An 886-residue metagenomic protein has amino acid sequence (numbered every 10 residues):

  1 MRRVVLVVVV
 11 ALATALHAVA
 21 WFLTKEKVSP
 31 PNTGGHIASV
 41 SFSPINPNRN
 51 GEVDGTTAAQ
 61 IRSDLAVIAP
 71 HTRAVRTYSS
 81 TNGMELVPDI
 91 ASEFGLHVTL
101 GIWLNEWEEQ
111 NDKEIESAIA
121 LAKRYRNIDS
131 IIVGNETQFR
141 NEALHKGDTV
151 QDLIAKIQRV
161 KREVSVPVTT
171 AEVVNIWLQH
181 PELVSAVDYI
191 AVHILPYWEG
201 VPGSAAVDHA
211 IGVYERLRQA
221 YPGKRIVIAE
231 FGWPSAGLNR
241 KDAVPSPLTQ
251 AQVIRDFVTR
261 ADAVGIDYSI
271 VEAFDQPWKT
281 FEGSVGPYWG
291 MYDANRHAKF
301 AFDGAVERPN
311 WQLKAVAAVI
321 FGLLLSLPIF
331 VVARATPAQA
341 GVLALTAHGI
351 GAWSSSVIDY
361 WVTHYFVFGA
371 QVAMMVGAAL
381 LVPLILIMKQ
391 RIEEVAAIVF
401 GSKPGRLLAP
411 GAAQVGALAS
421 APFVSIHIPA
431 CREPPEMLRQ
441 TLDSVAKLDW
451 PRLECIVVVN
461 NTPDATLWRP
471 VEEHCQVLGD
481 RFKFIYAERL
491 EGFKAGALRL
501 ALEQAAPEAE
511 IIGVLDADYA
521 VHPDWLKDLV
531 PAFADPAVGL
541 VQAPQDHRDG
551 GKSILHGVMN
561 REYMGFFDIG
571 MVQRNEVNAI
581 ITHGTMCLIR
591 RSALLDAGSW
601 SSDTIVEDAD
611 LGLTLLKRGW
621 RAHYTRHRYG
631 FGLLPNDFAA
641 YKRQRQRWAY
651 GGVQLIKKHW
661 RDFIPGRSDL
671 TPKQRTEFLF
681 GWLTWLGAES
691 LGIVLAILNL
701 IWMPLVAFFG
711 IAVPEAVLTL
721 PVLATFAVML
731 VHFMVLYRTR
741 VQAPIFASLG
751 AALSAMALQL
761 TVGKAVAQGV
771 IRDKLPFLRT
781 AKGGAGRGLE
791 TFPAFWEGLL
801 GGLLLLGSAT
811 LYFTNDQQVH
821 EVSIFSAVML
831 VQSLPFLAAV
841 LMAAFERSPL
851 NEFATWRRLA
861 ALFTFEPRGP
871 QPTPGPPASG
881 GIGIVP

Functional and structural regions predicted by a protein language model:
P31, I45-P47, G51-V53, N239-T249 (+1 more regions): Aromatic-rich peripheral "rim/lid" segments of glycoside hydrolase catalytic domains that contact and position glycan
F94, L100, D129, N135 (+2 more regions): Aromatic- and acid-rich polysaccharide-binding/catalytic face of secreted or lumenal carbohydrate-active enzymes
A338-L386, T684-P776, E790-E866: Membrane-embedded multi-pass helical conduit in multi-pass membrane proteins, especially envelope-biosynthetic
G341-L345, D359-Q440: N-proximal low-complexity "stem/linker" segments adjacent to membrane-targeting elements
A397, C475-A505, A509-E510, P523-I605 (+3 more regions): Long helical/loop segments within the catalytic core of UDP-sugar-dependent glycosyltransferases, especially the large
P422-S425, E454, V459, L595 (+1 more regions): Cell-envelope/extracellular polymer assembly enzymes that use nucleotide-activated donors
L442-R452: Short, acidic, metal-binding catalytic loop of nucleotide-sugar glycosyltransferases
P451, V459-V471, E488-E491: A conserved acidic beta->alpha catalytic loop
